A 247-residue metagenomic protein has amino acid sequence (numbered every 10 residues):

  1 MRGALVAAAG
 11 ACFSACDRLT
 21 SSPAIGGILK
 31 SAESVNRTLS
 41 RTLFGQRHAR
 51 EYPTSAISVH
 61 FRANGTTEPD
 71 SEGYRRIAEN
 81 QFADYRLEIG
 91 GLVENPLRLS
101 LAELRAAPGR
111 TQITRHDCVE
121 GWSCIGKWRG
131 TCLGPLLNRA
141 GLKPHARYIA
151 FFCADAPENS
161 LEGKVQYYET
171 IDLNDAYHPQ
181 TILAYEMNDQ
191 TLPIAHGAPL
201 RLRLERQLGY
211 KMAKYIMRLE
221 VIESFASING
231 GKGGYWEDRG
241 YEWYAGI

Functional and structural regions predicted by a protein language model:
M1-R18: N-terminal export signals
L19-I247: Structured, non-membrane catalytic/scaffold regions adjacent to prosthetic-group chemistry
